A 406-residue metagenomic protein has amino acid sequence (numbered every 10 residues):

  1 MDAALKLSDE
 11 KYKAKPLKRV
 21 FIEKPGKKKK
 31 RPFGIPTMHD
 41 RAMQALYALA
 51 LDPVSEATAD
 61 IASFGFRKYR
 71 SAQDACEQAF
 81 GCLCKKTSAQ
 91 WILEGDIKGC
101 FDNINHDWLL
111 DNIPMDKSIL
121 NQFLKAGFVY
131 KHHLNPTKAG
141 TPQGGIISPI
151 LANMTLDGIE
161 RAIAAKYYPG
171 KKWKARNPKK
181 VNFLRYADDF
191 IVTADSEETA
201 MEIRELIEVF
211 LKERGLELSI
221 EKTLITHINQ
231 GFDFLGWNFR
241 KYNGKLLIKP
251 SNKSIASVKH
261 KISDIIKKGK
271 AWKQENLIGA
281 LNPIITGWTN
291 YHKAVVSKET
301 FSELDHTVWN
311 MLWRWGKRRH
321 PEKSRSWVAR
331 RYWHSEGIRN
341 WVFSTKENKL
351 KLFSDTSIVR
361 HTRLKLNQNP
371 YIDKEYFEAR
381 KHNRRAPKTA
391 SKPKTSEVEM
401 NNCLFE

Functional and structural regions predicted by a protein language model:
K6-P16, V20, I61-A62, D74-G231: Conserved polymerase palm-domain catalytic core
P25-G26, S55-A59, Q90-W91, K131-P136 (+4 more regions): Short acidic (Asp/Glu) and glycine-rich catalytic loops that position anionic groups and cofactors
H39-Q44, A72, C76, F80: Duplex nucleic acid-engaging cores and interfaces of nucleic-acid transaction enzymes
M43-L51, L151-A152: Active/ligand-binding-proximal structured segments within catalytic/core domains that scaffold catalytic residues
L49, P53-G65: Charged boundary/loop elements
K125, R214-A280, I284-W288: A conserved non-catalytic segment of reverse transcriptases and RNA-directed RNA polymerases corresponding to the late
L246, I265-S326: Right-hand nucleic-acid polymerase module
M311, G316, H320-F405: Extended C-terminal regions of large enzymes
